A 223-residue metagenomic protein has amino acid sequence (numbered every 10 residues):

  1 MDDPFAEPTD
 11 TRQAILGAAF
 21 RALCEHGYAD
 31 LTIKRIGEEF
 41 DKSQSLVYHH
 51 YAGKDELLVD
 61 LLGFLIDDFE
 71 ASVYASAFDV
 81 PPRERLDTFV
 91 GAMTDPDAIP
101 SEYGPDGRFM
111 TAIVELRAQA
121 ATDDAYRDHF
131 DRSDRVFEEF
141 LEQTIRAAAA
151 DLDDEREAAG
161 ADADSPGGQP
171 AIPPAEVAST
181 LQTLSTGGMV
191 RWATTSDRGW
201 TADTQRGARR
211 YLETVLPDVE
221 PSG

Functional and structural regions predicted by a protein language model:
D3, P8-A14, A18-L61: Helix-turn-helix
F5, R12-Q13, I33, D55 (+7 more regions): Short, structured helix-loop boundary elements
A6, A52-E56, A77, P81 (+3 more regions): Residues in soluble alpha-helical coiled-coils and helical-bundle/repeat scaffolds
D60, Y74-M110, A159, P174-L181: Hydrophobic alpha-helical connector segments
G63-E70: Short, basic, alpha-helical segments at the C-terminal edge of helix-turn-helix-like DNA-binding modules
T88-R146: Short secondary-structure transition hinges
A120-D128, R135-V177, L181, W192 (+1 more regions): Hydrophobic alpha-helical bundle segments that form small-molecule/ligand-binding pockets
G207-T214: A beta-strand edge to alpha-helix "cap/lid" segment located at domain peripheries
